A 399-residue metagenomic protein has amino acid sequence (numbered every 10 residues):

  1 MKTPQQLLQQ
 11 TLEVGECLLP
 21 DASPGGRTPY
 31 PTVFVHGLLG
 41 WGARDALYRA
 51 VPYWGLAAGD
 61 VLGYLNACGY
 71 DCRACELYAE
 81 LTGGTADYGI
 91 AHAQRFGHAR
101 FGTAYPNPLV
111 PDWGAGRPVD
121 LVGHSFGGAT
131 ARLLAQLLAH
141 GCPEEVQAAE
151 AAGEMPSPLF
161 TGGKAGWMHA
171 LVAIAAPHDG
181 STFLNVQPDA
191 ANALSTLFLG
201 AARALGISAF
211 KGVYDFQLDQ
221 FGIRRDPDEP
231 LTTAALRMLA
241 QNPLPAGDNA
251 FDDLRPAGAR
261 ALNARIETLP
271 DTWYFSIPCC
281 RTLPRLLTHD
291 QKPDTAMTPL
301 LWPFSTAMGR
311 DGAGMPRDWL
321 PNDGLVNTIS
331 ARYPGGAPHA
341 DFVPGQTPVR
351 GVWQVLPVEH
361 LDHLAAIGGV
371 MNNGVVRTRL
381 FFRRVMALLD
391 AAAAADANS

Functional and structural regions predicted by a protein language model:
M1-G114, A387-S399: Flexible, membrane-associating and regulatory peripheral segments of lipid-active enzymes
K2-V14, S23, Q136, H140-S399: Helical cap/lid subdomain of alpha/beta-hydrolase-fold lipid enzymes that gates access to the catalytic pocket
Y30, P118, H169: Alpha/beta-hydrolase fold active-site loops
V35-G40, H124-S125, A176, C279: Glycine-rich His-Gly loop
G40-G42, G128, G180: Short acidic, S/G/P-rich loop/turn micro-motifs used as interaction or catalytic elements
Y78, R132-Q136: Short, hydrophobic alpha-helix immediately C-terminal to the catalytic nucleophile
D112-G123: Alpha/beta-hydrolase fold nucleophile elbow
G123-G127, A131: Gly/Ala-rich beta-loop-alpha elbow adjacent to hydrolase catalytic centers
